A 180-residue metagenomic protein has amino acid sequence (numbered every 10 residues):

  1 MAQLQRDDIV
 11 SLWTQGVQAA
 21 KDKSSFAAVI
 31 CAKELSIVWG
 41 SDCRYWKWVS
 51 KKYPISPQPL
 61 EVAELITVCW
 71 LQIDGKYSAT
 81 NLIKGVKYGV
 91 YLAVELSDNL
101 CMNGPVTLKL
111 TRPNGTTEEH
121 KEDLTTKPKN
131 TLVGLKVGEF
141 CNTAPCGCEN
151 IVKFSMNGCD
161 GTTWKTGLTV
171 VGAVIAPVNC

Functional and structural regions predicted by a protein language model:
M1-C180: Plant-skewed but cross-kingdom recognition/interaction modules and surfaces
